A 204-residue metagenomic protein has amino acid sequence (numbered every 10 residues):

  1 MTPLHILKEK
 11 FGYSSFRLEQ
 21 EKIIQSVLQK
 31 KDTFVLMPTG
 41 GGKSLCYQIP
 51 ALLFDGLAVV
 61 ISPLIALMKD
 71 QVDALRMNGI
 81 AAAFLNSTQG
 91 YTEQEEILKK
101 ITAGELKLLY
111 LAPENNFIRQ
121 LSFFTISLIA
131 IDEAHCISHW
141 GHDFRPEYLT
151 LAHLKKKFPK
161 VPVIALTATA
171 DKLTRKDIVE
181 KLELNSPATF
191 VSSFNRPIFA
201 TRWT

Functional and structural regions predicted by a protein language model:
M1-L36: Conserved pre-motif I regulatory segment
Q29-V35, G56-L57, E105-K107, V161-P162: Pre-Walker A (Motif I) flank of P-loop NTPase domains
K30-I49, V59-S62: Walker A/P-loop
Q48, Q89-L128, I137-H142: Conserved helix/coil segment N-terminal to the catalytic DExD/H
G56-N78, S87-Q89, E93, A112-N115 (+1 more regions): Conserved Walker A/P-loop ATP-binding site and its immediately adjacent core in helicase/helicase-like ATPase domains
G79-Q89, S186-S192: Conserved RecA-like helicase motor-core motifs
F123-S192: Post-DEXD/H (motif II) to motif III coupling segment of the RecA-like Helicase ATP-binding lobe
